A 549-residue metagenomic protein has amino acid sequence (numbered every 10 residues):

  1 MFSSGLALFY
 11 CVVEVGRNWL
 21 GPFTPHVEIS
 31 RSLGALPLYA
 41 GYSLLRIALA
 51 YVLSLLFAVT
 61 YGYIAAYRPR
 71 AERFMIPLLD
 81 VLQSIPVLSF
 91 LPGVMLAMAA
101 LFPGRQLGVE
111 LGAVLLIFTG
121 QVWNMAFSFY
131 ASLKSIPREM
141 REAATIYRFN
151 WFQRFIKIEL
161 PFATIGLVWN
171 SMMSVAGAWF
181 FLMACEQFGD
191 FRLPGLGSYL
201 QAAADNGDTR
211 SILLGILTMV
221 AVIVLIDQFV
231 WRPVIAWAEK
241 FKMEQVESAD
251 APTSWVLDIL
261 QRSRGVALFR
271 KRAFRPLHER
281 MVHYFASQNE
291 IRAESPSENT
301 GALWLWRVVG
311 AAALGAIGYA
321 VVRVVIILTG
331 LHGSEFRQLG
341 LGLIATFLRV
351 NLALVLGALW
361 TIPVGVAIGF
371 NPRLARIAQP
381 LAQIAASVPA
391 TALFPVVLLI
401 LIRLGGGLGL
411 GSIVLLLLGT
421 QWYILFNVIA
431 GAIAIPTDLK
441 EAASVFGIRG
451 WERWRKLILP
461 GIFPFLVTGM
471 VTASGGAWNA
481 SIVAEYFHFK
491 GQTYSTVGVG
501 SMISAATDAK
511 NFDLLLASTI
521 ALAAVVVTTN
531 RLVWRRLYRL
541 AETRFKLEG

Functional and structural regions predicted by a protein language model:
M1-V52, M219-V355, R531-G549: N-terminal, non-cleaved signal-anchor transmembrane helix
P37-L49, L79-Q83, T164, V168 (+12 more regions): Alpha-helical membrane-interface segments at transmembrane helix boundaries
A50-L79, G340, A353-A382, P395: Transmembrane-helix boundary motif in ABC transporter permease subunits
D80-G120, Q383-T420: Generic hydrophobic transmembrane alpha-helix motif, especially the helices
S128-L167, N427-T468, I503: Short cytoplasmic-facing helical segments at TM-TM junctions of multi-pass membrane proteins
W151-C185, L214, T218, V230 (+5 more regions): Transmembrane alpha-helices
F180-R210, N479-D513, A521, F545-G549: Glycine-rich helix-loop "coupling/hinge" segments at transmembrane-helix boundaries in multipass transporters
G207-I235, A509-L537: A membrane-interface signal for the N-terminal entry of alpha-helical transmembrane segments
